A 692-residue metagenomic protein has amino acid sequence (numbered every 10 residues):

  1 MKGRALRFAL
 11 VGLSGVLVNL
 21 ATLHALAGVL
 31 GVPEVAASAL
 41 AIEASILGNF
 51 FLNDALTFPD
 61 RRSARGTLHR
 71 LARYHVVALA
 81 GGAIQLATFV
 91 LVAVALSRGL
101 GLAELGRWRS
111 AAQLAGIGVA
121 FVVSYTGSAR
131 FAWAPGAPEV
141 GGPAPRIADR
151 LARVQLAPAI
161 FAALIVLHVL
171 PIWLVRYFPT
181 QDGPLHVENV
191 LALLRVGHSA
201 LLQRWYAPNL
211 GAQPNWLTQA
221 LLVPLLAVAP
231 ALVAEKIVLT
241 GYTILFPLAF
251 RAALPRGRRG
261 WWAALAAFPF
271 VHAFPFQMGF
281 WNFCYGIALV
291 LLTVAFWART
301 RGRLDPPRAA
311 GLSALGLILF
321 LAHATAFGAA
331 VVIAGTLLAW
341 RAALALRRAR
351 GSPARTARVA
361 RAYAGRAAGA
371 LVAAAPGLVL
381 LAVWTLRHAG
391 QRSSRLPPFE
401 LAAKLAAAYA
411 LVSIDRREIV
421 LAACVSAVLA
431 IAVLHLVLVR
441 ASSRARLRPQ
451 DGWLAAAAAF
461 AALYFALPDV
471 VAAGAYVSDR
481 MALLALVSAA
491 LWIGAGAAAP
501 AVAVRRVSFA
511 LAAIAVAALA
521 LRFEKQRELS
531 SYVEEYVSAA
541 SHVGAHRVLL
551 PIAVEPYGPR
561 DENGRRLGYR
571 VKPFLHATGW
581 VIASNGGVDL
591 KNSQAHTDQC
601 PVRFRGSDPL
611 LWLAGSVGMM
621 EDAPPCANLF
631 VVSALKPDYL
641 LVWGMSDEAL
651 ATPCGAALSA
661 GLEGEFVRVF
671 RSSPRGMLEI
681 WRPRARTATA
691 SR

Functional and structural regions predicted by a protein language model:
Q113, W216, A220, V228-L245: Loop-to-helix entry region of an early transmembrane alpha helix in multi-pass inner-membrane enzymes
A162-L170, I244-A253, G260-R301, R308-L338: Membrane-embedded helix bundles of polyisoprenyl
V175-L185, G197-S199, A310, A314-A455 (+1 more regions): Transmembrane catalytic cores of multi-pass membrane glycosyltransferases and polysaccharide-assembly enzymes
E188-R195, Y206-A231: Short hydrophobic/aromatic helix or loop-helix immediately within or flanking a transmembrane segment in polytopic
A472-P500: Hydrophobic/aromatic-rich transmembrane helices and adjacent perimembrane loops
L491, A495-R522: Signature aromatic-anchored transmembrane alpha helix within multi-pass, membrane-resident enzymes that catalyze glycan
L529, A539-P624, L629-E648: Short periplasmic/luminal acceptor-recognition loop of GT-C membrane glycosyltransferases, typified by
E621-R692: Aromatic/acidic, Gly/Pro-rich catalytic loop(s) in extracytoplasmic/lumenal soluble domains of multi-pass membrane
